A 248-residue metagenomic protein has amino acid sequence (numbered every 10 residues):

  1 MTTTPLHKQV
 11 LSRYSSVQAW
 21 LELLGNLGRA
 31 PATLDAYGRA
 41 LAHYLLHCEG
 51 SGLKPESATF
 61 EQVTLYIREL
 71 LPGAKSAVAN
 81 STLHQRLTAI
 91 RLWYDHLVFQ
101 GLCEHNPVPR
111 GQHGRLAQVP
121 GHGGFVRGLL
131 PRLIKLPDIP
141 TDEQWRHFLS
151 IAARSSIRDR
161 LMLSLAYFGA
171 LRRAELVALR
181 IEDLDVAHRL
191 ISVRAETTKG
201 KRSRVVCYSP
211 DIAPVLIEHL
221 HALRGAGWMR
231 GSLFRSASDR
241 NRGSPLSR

Functional and structural regions predicted by a protein language model:
P5-E22: Short alpha-helical hairpin
V17-A32, G38-V126, I151, R224: N-terminal core-binding DNA-recognition domain of tyrosine recombinases/integrases
I90, M162, L176: Short, basic/aromatic-rich helical patch in the C-terminal catalytic core of site-specific tyrosine
G101-E104, A166-H188: Short, charged phosphate-coordinating catalytic segments
C103-H147, A237-R242: Flexible interdomain linker/hinge and immediately adjacent N-terminus of the catalytic tyrosine-recombinase domain
P140-R173: Basic, Lys/Arg- and aromatic-enriched nucleic-acid-binding interface segment
A187-L190, A195-N241: Basic, alpha-helical nucleic-acid-contacting "clamp/cap" segments
S244-R248: Short, intrinsically disordered, charge-balanced linker/junction segments flanking boundaries in proteins
